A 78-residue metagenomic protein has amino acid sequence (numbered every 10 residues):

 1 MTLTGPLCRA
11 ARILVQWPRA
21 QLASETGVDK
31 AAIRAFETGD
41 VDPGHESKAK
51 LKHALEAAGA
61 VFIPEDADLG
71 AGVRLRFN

Functional and structural regions predicted by a protein language model:
M1-L3: A detector for short, charged/polar N-terminal pre-domain segments
P6-Q21: Short basic helix-loop element that most often maps to the first helix and adjoining turn of HTH DNA-binding modules
Q21, A32, K50: Residues in the helix-turn-helix
G27, E46-I63: DNA major-groove recognition helix of helix-turn-helix/homeodomain DNA-binding modules
G27-P43: Recognition helix of helix-turn-helix/homeodomain-like DNA-binding domains that insert into the DNA major groove
A32-A35, A54, G72: Residue-level recognition of specific faces of alpha-helices
A60-N78: Helix-turn-helix/homeodomain-like alpha-helical modules used for DNA recognition and transcription-factor dimerization
